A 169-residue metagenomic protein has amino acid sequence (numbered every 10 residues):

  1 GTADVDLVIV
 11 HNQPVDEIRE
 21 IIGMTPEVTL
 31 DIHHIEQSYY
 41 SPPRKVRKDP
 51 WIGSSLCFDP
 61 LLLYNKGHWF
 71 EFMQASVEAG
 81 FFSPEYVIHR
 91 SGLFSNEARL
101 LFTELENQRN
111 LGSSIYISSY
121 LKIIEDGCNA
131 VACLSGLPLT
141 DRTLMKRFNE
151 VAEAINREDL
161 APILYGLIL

Functional and structural regions predicted by a protein language model:
G1-F58: Metal-dependent nucleotidyltransferase catalytic core
G1-I9, L63-P84, I123, C133-S135 (+2 more regions): Short secondary-structure boundary segments
L7, L61-L63, I163-I168: Generic preference for hydrophobic/aromatic residues in regular secondary structure cores
E17, I21-I22, I35-Q37, P42-R47 (+6 more regions): Generic alpha-helix signal with a bias toward terminal, lower-confidence helices and secondary-structure junctions
Q37-E104: Internal, well-ordered alpha/beta segment that forms a basic, Gly-enriched binding/recognition surface
Y86-L169: Conserved nucleotidyltransferase catalytic core and NTase-mimicking acidic/glycine-rich helix/loop elements in nucleic
